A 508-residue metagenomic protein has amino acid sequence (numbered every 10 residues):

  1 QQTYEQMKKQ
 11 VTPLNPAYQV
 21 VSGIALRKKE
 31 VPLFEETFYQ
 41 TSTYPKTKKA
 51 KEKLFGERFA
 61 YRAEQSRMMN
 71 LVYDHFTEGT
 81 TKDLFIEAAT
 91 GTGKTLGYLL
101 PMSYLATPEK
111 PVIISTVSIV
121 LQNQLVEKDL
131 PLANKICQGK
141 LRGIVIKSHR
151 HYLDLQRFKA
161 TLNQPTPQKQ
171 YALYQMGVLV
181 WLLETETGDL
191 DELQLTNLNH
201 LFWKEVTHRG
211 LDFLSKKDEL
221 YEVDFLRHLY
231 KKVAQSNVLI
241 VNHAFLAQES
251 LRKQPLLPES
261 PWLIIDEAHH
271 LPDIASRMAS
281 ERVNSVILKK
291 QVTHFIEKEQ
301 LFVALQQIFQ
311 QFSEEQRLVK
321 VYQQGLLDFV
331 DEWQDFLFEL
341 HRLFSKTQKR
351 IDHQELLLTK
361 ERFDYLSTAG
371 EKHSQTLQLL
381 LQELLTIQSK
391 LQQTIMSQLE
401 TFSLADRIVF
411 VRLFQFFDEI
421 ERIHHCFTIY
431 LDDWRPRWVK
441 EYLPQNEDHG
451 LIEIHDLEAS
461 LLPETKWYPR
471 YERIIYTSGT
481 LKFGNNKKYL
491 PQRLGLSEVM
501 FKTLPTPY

Functional and structural regions predicted by a protein language model:
Y4-E52, E109-P111, T116-N237: A substrate-engagement module of RecA-like helicase motors
E35-I86: Conserved pre-motif I regulatory segment
Y73, T95-P108, K128-L132: Walker A/P-loop NTP-binding motif
E78-L100: Walker A/P-loop
D83-L84, K110-I113, R142-G143, N237-L239 (+5 more regions): Beta-sheet entry/capping signal
I114-I119, Q138-L155, E259-H270, V283-H294 (+1 more regions): Conserved beta-strand -> loop -> alpha-helix junction used to position metal-binding or nucleic-acid-contacting
V120-N123, K128, E219-V238, N242-Q382 (+1 more regions): Signature of the SF2 helicase/ATPase Hel1-core->accessory helical subdomain module
D212-N237, A247, R252-L256, L385-Y508: A contiguous, basic/glycine-rich beta-loop/short-helix subdomain that forms a polymer-engagement track
